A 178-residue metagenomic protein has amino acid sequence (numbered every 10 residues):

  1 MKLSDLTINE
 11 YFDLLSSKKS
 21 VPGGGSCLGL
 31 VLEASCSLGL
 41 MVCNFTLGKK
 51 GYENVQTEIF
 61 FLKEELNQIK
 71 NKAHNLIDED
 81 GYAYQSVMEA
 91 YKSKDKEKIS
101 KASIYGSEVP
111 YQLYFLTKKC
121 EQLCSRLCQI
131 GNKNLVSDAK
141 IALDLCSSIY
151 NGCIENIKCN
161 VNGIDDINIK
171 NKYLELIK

Functional and structural regions predicted by a protein language model:
L3-V21: Short, hydrophobic/aliphatic alpha-helical segments
L15-S26, I59-Q68, K96-S107, K133-L135: Short, charged, low-complexity loops and linkers
S17-L40, N134-C153: Conserved phosphate/anionic-ligand binding catalytic regions in large, soluble enzymes, centered on
C27-A34, L62, I69-L76, G106-L116 (+3 more regions): Amphipathic alpha-helix face/heptad-repeat signature
L38-E58: Phosphate-handling active-site elements
G51-S86: A structural-propensity feature for long, helix-poor, extended segments
D80, Y84-Y150: Amphipathic alpha-helical interface segments
C120, N134-K178: Preference for long, well-ordered alpha-helical segments
